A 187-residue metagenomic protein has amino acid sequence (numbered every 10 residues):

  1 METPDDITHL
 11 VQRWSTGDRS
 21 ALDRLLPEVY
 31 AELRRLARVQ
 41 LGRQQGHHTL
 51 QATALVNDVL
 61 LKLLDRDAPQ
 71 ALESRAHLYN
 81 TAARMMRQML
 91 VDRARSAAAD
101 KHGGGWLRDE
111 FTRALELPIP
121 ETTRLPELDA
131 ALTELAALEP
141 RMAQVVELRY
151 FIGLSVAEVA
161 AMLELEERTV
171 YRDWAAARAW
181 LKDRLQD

Functional and structural regions predicted by a protein language model:
M1, T16-R24, L36-V56, E167: Short, charged helix-capping/linker segments at alpha-helix termini
M1-A31, R35, L61, D65: N-terminal module of bacterial RNA polymerase sigma factors
S15-T16, V39-G46, N57-H77: Sigma70-family region 2
Y30, T53-L61, R75-S96: Σ70-family region 2.3-2.4 aromatic/basic alpha-helix that recognizes the −10 promoter and nucleates DNA melting
V39-G42, R87-G105: Arg/Lys-rich amphipathic alpha helix in sigma70-family domain 2
A136-V156: Short amphipathic alpha helix immediately N-terminal
I152-R172: Helix-turn-helix DNA-binding module
R178-D187: Short, Lys/Arg-enriched C-terminal cap helix and immediately downstream tail that follows
